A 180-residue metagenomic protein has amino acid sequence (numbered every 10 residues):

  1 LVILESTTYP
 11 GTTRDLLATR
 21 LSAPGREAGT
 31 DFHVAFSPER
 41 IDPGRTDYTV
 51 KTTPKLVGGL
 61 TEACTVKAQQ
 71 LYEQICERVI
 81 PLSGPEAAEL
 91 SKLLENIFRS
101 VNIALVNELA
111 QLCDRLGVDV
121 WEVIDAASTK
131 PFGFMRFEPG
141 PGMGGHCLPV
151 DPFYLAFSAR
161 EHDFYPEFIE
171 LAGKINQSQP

Functional and structural regions predicted by a protein language model:
L1-P180: Structural/interface elements that position substrates and couple domains in central-metabolism enzymes
